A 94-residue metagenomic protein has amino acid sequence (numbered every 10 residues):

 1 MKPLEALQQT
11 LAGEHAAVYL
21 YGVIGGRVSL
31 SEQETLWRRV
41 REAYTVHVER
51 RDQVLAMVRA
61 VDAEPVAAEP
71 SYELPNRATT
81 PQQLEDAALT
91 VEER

Functional and structural regions predicted by a protein language model:
M1-R94: All-alpha RGS (Regulator of G-protein Signaling) helical domain and cognate RGS-like helical scaffolds
